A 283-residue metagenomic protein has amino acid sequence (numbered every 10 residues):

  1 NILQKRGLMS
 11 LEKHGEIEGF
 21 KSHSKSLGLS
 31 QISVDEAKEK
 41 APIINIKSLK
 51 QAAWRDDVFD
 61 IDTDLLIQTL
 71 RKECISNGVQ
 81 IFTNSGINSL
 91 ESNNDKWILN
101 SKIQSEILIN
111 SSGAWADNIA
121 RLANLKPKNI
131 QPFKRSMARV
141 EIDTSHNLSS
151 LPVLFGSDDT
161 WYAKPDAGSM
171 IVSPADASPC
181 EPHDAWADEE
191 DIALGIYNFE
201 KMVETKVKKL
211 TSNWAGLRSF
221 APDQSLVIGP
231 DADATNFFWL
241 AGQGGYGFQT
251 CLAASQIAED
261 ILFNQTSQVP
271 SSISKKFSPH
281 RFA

Functional and structural regions predicted by a protein language model:
N1-I43, L49, T160-W161, N198: Dinucleotide-binding Rossmann-like beta1-alpha1 core, especially the glycine-rich loop that anchors the ADP
N1-Q4, S112-N236: Active-site substrate-recognition segment that forms the wall of the catalytic cavity or substrate channel
Q4, S33-V34, T83-S85, S212-W214: Short loop/edge segments at beta-strand edges and connector loops that shape dinucleotide/nucleotide cofactor-binding
S10-I17, A53-K72, A185-A193: Short beta-strand to alpha-helix junction loop
E16, A41-L49, E91-I98, I103 (+3 more regions): A short, glycine/Asx- and small/polar-enriched loop/turn that sits immediately N-terminal to a beta-strand
E16-H23, V34-A37, T63-I67, A116 (+3 more regions): A general structural signal for well-ordered alpha-helical segments in protein cores
A53-L99, I103-E106, S111: Helical element adjacent to the flavin cofactor pocket in flavoenzyme catalytic cores
K201-A283: C-terminal catalytic lobe of FAD-dependent flavoproteins
